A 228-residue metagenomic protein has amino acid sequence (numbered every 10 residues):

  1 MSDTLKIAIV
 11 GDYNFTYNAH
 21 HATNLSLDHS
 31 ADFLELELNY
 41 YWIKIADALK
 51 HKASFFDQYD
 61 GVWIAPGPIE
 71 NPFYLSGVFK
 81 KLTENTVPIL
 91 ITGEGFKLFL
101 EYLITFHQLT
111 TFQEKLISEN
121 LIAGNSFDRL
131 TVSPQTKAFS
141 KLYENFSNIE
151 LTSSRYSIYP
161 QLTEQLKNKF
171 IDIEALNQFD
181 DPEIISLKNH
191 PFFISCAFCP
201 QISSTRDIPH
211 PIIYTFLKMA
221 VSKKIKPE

Functional and structural regions predicted by a protein language model:
M1-K137, K141-N189, A197-E228: N-terminal beta1-alpha1 cap of cysteine-dependent amidohydrolase-like domains
